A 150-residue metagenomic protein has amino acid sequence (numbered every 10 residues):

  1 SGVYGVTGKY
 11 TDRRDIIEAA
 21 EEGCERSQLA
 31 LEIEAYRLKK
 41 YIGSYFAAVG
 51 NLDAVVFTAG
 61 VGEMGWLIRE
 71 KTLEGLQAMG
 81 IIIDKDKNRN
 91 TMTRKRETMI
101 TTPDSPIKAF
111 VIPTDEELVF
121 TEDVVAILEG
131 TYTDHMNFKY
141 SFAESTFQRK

Functional and structural regions predicted by a protein language model:
S1-G2, V61: Glycine-rich beta-alpha junction loops
G2-G8, R13-A48: Adenine-nucleotide phosphate-binding core of ATP-dependent small-molecule kinases
D12-D15, D53, E117: Acidic side chains
I17-A19, V55-V56, F147-Q148: Short alpha-helical linear motifs
Q28, E32-A48, G62-S141: Internal helix-turn-beta structural module
G50-G60: Short glycine-rich phosphate-binding loop at a beta-alpha junction
Y140-K150: N-terminal secretory targeting modules
